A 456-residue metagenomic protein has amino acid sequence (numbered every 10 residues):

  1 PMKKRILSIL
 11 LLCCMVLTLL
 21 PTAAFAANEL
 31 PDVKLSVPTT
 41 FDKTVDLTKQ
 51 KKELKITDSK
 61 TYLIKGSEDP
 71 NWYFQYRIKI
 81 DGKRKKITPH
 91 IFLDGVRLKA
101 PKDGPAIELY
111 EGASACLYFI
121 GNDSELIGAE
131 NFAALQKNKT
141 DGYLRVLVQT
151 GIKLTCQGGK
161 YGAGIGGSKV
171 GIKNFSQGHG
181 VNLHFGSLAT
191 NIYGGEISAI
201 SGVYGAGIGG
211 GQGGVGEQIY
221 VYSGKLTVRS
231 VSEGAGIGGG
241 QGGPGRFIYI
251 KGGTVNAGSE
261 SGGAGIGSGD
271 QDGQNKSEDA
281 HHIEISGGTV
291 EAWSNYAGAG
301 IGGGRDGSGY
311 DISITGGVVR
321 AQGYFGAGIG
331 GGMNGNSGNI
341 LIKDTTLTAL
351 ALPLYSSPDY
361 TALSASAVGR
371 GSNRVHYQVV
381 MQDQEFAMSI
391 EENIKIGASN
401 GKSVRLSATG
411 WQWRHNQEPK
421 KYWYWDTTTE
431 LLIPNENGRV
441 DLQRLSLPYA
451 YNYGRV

Functional and structural regions predicted by a protein language model:
P1-L11: Positively charged n-region of N-terminal signal peptides that target proteins for export
C14-M15, Q157: Secreted/luminal cysteine- and crosslink-motif detector
V16-F25: C-terminal segment of classical bacterial N-terminal signal peptides
A27-V456: A composition-driven surface/loop motif
